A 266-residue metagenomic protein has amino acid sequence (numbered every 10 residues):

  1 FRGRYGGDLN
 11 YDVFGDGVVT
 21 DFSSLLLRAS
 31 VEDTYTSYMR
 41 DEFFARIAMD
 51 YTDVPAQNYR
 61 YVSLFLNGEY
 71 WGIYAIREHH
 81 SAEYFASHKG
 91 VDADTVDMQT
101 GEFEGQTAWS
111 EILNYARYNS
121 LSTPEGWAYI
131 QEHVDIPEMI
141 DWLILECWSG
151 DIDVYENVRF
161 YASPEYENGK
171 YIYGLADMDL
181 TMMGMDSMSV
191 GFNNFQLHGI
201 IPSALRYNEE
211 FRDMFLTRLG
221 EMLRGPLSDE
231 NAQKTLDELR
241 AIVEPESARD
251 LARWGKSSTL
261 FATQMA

Functional and structural regions predicted by a protein language model:
F1-G105: Conserved ATP-binding subdomain of kinase catalytic cores across diverse folds
D33-T34, V62-F65, Y70-Y74, E102-A266: Middle-to-C-terminal accessory/interaction subdomains
